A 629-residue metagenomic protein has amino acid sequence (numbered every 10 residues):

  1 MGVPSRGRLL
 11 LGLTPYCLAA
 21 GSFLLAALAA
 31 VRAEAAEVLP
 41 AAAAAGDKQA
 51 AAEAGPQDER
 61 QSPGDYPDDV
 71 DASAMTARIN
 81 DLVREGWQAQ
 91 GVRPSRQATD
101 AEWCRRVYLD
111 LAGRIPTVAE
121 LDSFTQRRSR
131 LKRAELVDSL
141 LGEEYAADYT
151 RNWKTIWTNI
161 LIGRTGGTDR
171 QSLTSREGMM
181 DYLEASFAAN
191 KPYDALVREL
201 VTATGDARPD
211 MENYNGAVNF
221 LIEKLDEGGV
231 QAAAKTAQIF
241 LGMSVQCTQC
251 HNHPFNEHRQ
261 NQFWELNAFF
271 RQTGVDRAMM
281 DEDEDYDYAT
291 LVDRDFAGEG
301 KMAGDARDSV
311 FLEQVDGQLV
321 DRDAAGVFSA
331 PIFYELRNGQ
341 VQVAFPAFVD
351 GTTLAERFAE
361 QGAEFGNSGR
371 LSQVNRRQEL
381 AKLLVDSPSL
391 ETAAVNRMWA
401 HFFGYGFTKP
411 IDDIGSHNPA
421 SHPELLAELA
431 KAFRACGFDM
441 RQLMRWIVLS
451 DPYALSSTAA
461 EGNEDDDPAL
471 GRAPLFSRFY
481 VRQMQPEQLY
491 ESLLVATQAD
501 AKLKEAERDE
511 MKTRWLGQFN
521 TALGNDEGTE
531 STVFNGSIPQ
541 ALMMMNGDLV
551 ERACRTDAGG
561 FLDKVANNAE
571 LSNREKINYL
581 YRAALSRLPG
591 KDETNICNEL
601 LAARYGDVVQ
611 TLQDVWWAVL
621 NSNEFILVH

Functional and structural regions predicted by a protein language model:
M1-G12: N-terminal secretory signal peptides that target proteins for export/translocation
G12-A29: Bacterial N-terminal signal peptides
A29, A33-A35: Boundary at the C-terminal end of the N-terminal hydrophobic targeting segment
A35-Y66: Compositionally biased, proline/threonine/alanine/serine-rich low-complexity intrinsically disordered stretches
P56-G298, M302, E391-A430, M440 (+3 more regions): Short, structured secondary-structure elements that scaffold catalytic or ligand/cofactor-binding regions
Y66-D71, V275-L371, E379-S387, F438-M440 (+3 more regions): Electron-transfer interface patches adjacent to heme c in soluble/periplasmic c-type cytochromes and di-/multiheme
Y193-A195, F333, R377: Carboxylate/His-rich catalytic cores and anion/metal-binding grooves
D386, L429-R434: Alpha-helical support elements that line or immediately flank enzyme active sites and cofactor-binding pockets
